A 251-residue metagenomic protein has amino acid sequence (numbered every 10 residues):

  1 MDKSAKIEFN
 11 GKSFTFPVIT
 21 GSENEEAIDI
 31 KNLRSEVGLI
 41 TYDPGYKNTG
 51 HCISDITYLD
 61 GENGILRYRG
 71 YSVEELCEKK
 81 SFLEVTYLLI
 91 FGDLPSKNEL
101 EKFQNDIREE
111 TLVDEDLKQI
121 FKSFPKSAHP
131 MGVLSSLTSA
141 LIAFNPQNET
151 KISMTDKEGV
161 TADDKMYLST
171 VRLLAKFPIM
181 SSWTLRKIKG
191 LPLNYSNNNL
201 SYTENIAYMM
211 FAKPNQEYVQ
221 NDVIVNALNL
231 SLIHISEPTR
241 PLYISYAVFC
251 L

Functional and structural regions predicted by a protein language model:
M1-A5: Basic, alpha-helical terminal appendages of large translation-related enzymes
F9-G11: Glycine-centered tight beta-turn/hairpin loop motif at sheet-sheet or coil-to-beta transitions
T15-P17, Y243: A sequence-level detector of short linear motifs
F16, G92, F177: A residue-level signal for conserved active-site and pocket-lining positions in enzyme catalytic cores
T20-P125: An N-terminal structural lobe/cap that precedes and organizes the functional/catalytic core across diverse proteins
D29, S72, V113-D114, H129 (+3 more regions): Generic structural signal for alpha-helix starts
P125-L232: Glycine-rich, mobile lid/loop segments that gate access to catalytic sites or pores
I233-L251: Single conserved hydrophobic/aromatic residue that forms the stacking wall/gate of nucleotide- or nucleobase-binding
